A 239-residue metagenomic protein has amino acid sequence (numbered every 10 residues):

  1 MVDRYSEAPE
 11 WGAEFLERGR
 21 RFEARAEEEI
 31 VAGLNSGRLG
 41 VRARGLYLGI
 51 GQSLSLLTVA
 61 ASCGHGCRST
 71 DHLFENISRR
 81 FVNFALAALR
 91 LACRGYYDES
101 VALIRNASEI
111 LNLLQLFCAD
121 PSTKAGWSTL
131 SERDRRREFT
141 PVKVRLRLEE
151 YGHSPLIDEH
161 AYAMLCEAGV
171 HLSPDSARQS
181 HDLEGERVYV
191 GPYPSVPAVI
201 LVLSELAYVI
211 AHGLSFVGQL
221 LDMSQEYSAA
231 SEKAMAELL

Functional and structural regions predicted by a protein language model:
M1-H65, S128-L239: Long, charged low-complexity segments
Q52-A92: Long, hydrophobic/aromatic-enriched structural stretches that serve as scaffold segments
D71, R94-Y97, V196, I200: Active-site oxyanion-binding pockets that recognize sulfate/phosphate
S78-A119: Short, hydrophobic, well-ordered secondary-structure elements
D120-T129: Short, glycine/acidic-rich hinge or "gate" loops at secondary-structure transitions that mediate conformational
